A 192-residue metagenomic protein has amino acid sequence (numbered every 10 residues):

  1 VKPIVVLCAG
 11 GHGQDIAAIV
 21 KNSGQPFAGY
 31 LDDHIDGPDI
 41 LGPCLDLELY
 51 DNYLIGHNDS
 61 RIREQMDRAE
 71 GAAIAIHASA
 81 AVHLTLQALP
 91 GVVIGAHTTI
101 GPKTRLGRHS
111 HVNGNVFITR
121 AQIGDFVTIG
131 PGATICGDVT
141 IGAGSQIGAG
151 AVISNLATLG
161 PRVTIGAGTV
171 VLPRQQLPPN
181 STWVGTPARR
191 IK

Functional and structural regions predicted by a protein language model:
V1-A78, N180, T186-K192: Terminal amphipathic alpha-helical/low-complexity segments used for targeting or macromolecular assembly
V1-K2, F27, Y50-D51, A73 (+5 more regions): A general structural motif
V6, Q14, T104-H111, V152 (+2 more regions): Charged, low-complexity, helix/coiled-coil-prone segments
V20-K21, P43-D46, H83, G101 (+3 more regions): Short, flexible, glycine/charge-rich loop motifs used to bind or transfer phosphoryl groups or to couple energy/partner
D46-L47, T85, K103, R120 (+2 more regions): Generic structural signal for beta-strand residues in well-ordered domains
L54, G114, I123-D125, G130-K192: Glycine-rich hexapeptide-repeat left-handed beta-helix
D59-F126, G132-V139, A151: Left-handed beta-helix
